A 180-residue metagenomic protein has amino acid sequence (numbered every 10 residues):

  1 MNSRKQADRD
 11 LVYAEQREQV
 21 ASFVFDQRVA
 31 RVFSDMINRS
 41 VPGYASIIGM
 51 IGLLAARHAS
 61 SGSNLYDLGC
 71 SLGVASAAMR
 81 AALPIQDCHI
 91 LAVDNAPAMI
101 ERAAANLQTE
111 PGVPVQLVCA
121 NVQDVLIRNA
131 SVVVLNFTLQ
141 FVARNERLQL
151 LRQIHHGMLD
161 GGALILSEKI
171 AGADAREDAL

Functional and structural regions predicted by a protein language model:
M1-A21: N-terminal auxiliary segments of SAM/dcSAM-dependent transferases
E18-F23, Q27-I48: Class I SAM-dependent methyltransferase Rossmann-like catalytic core, especially the SAM/SAH-binding loop
G43-S61: Conserved alpha-helix/loop element of class I SAM-dependent methyltransferases that forms part of the SAM/SAH-binding
Y66-D67, S71-Q123: Class I SAM-dependent methyltransferase SAM/SAH-binding core
D124-R128: Short conserved loop adjoining the S-adenosyl-L-methionine
V134: A conserved beta-strand element that flanks and buttresses the S-adenosyl-L-methionine
L148-D160: A short glycine-rich, Lys/Arg-flanked "PGG" loop and its adjoining helix->strand segment in the class I
I165-L180: Conserved class I S-adenosyl-L-methionine
